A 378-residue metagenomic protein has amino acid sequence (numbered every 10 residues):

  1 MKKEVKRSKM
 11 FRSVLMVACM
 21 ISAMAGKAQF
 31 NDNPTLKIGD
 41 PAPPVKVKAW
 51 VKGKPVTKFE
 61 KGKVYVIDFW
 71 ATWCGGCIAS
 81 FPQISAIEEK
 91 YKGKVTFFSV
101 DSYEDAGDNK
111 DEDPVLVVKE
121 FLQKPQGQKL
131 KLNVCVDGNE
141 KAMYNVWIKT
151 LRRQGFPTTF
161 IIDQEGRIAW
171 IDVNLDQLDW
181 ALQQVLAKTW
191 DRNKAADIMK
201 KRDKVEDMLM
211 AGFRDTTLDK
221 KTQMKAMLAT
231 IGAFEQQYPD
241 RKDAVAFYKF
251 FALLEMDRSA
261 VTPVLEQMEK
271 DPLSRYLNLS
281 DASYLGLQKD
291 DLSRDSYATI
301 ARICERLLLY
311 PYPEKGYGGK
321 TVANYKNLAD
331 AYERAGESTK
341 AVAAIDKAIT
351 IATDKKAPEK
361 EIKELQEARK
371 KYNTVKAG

Functional and structural regions predicted by a protein language model:
M24-K46, E60-K61, N193-D197, E206 (+3 more regions): N-proximal helix/coil linker or "cap" segments that precede and/or mark the start of modular domains
P44-Y65, E89: A short beta-strand-turn-helix
P55-I78, F98: Short active-site neighborhood of thiol/selenol oxidoreductases, capturing the structured segment around
A79-Q128, N139-V146: Structural microenvironment flanking redox-active thiols in thiol-disulfide oxidoreductases
G127-L130, V136-Q183: Thiol/disulfide oxidoreductase modules built on the thioredoxin-like
A195-L218, Q237-M256, D271-L292, G319-D330: Amphipathic alpha-helical repeat scaffolds of TPR domains
K221-F234, R258-P272, D295-Y310, A343-A348: Alpha-helical repeat scaffolds
I231-A244, M268-R275, L308-G319, D354-P358: Flexible helix-coil transition and linker loops at the boundaries of alpha-helical arrays
